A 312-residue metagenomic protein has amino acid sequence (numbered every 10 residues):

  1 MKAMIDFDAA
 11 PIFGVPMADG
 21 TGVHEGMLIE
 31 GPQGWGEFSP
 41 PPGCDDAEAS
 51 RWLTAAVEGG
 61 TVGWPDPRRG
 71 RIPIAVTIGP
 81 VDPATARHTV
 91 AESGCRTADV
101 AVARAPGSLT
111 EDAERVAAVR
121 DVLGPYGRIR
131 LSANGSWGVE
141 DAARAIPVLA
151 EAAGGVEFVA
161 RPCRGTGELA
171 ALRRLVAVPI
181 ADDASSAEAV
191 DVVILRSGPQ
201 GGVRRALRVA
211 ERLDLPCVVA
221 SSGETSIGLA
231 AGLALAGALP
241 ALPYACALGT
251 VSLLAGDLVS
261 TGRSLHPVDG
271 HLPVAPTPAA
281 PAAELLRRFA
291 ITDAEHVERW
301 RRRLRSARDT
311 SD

Functional and structural regions predicted by a protein language model:
M1-A143, P147-A152, T261-D312: N-terminal capping/lid subdomain adjacent to the active-site entrance of alpha/beta enzymes
D8-A10, I72, Y126-G127, G154-E157 (+3 more regions): A structural micro-motif
F13-V15, T77, D183, A220 (+1 more regions): Conserved beta-strand termini and adjacent loop/short-helix elements that scaffold enzyme active sites in alpha/beta
F38-P41, W137, L172, A230 (+1 more regions): Hydrophobic alpha-helical segments that drive targeting, anchoring, or assembly
A86-T89, A118, E168-L172, R205-V209 (+1 more regions): A short acidic, amphipathic alpha-helical/loop segment
V90-S93, A145-V148, L175, A210-R212 (+1 more regions): Short, solvent-exposed amphipathic alpha-helical segments in soluble enzyme and RNA/protein-processing domains
T97-S108, R128-G135, A153-L169, V176-S186 (+2 more regions): Catalytic beta/alpha-barrel core
S186-E284: Shared catalytic-loop signature of beta/alpha-barrel
